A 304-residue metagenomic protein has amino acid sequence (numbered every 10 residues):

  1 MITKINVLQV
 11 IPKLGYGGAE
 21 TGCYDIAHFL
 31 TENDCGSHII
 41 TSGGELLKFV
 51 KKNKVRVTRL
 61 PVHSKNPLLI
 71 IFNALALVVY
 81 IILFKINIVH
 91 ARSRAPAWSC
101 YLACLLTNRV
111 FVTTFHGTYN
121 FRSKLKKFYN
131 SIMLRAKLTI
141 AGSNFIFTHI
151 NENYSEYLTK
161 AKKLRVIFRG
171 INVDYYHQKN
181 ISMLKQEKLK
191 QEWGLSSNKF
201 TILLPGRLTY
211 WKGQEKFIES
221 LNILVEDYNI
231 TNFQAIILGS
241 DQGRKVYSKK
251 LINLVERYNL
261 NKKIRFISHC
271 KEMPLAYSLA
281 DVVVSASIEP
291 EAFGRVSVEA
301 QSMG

Functional and structural regions predicted by a protein language model:
Q9-G17, T21-L68, Y157-K162, G243: N-terminal strand-loop element at the rim of the active site of nucleotide-sugar-dependent glycosyltransferases
E20-D25, F200-E226, K249, V298: A conserved mid-protein helix/loop that constitutes part of the nucleotide-sugar donor-binding site
I39-E45, I171, P205, Q234-K249: Glycosyltransferase donor-sugar binding loop
I81, H269-C270, A276-A280, R295: Short alpha-helical donor nucleotide-sugar binding micro-motif in glycosyltransferases
A91-A97, F115: Short His-centered aromatic/hydrophobic patch
A136-V166, I171-Q178: A short, active-site helix/loop in glycosyltransferases that binds the activated sugar's phosphate group
G243-S248, L260-C270, A276: Active-site donor-binding acidic/aromatic loop of nucleotide-activated sugar and phosphosugar transferases involved
S278-A292: Acidic donor-binding loop of glycosyltransferase active sites
